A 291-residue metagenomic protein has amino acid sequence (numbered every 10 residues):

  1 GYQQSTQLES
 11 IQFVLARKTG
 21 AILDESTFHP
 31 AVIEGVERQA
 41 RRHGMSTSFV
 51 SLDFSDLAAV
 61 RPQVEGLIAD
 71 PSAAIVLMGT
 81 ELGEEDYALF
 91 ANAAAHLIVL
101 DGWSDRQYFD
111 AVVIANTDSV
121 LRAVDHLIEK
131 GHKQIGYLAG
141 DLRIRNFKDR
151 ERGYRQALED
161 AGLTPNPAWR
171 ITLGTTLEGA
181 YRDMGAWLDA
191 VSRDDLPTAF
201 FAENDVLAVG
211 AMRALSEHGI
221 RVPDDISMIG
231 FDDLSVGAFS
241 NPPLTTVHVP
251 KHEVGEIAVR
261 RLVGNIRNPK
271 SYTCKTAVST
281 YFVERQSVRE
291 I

Functional and structural regions predicted by a protein language model:
Q3, Q7-D125, E129, V206 (+1 more regions): Alpha-helical recognition/docking segments in bacterial nutrient-uptake and carbohydrate-utilization systems
Q12-F13, P71-G79, G136-L138, R170 (+2 more regions): Periplasmic-binding protein-like
K18-A31, F49-A58, V112-R122, L138-G185 (+5 more regions): Hinge/beta->alpha junction and helix N-cap segments in small-molecule ligand-binding domains
S46, H96, K133, T164 (+1 more regions): Residue-level detector of anion-binding/catalytic polar loops
E65-G66, M184-R193: Short amphipathic alpha-helix with an adjacent loop that forms part of the alpha/beta core around
D189-I291: Flexible loop/turn connectors
